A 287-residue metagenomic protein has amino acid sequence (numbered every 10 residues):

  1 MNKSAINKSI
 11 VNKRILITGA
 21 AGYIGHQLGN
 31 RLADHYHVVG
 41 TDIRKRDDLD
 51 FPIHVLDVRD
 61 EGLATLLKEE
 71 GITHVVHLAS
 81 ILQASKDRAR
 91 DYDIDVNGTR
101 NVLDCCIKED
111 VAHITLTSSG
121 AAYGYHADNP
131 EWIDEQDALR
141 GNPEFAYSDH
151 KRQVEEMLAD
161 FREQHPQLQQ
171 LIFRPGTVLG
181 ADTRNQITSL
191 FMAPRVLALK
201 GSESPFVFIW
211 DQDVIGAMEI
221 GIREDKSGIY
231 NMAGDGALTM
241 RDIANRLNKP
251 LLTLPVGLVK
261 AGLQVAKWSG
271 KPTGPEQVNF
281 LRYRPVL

Functional and structural regions predicted by a protein language model:
I10-D34: N-terminal Rossmann NAD(P)H-binding glycine-rich loop of SDR-like oxidoreductase domains
D47-D60: Rossmann-fold cofactor-recognition segment
V58-N97, C105-K108, Y125: NAD(P)H-binding glycine-rich loop region in Rossmannoid oxidoreductase-like domains and their noncatalytic homologs
R90-N101, D149-H150, I209: Glycine-rich NAD(P)-binding loop of the Rossmann-fold in SDR/ketoreductase-type enzymes
N101-A146: Conserved Rossmann-fold NAD(P)-dependent oxidoreductase catalytic core, especially the SDR/UDP-sugar
N129-I172, T177: Catalytic helix-loop patch of NAD(P)-dependent Rossmann-fold dehydrogenases
F161-D211: NAD(P)-dependent short-chain dehydrogenase/reductase
I215-T273: Mid/C-terminal beta-alpha module of Rossmann-like enzyme folds, strongest in SDR-family dehydrogenases/epimerases
